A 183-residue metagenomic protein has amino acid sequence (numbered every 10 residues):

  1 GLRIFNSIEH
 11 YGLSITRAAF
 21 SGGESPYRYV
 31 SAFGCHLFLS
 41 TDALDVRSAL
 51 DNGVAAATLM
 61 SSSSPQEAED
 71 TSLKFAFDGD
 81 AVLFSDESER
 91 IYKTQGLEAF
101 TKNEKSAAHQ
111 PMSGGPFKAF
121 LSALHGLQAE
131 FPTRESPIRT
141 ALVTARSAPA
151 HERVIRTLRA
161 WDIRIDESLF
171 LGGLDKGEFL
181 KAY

Functional and structural regions predicted by a protein language model:
G1-E24, E69, D78-L174: Alpha-helical substrate-recognition element adjacent to the catalytic core
E9-H10, T16, S21-F77: Non-catalytic pre-domain segments flanking phosphatase-related domains
V46, H151, G177: Short alpha-helix immediately C-terminal to the canonical SAM-binding loop
E178-Y183: Short, intrinsically disordered, charge-balanced linker/junction segments flanking boundaries in proteins
